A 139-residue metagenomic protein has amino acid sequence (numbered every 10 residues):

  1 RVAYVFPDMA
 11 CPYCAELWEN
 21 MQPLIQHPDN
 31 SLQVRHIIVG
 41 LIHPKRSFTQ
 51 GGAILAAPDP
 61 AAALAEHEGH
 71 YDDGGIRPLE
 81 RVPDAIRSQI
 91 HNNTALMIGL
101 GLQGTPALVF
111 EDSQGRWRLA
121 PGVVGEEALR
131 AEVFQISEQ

Functional and structural regions predicted by a protein language model:
Y4-V82, I98, Q103, F134: Structural alpha/beta surface segment adjacent to cysteine/selenocysteine redox centers across thiol/disulfide enzymes
D73-Q139: C-terminal cap of thioredoxin/glutaredoxin-like
